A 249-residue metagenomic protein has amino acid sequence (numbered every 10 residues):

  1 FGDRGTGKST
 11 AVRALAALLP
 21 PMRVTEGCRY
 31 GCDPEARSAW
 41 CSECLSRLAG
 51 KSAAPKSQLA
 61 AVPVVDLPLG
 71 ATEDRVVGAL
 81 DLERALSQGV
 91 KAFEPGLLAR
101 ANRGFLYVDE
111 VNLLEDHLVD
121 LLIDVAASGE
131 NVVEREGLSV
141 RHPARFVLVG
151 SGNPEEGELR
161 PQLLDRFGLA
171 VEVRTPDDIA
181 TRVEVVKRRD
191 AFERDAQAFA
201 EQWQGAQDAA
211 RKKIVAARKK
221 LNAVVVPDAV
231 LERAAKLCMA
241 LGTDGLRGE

Functional and structural regions predicted by a protein language model:
F1-D177: Conserved ASCE/P-loop NTPase catalytic core
L118-V119, D177-E249: Basic, amphipathic alpha-helical bundle interface domains used for macromolecular binding and assembly
